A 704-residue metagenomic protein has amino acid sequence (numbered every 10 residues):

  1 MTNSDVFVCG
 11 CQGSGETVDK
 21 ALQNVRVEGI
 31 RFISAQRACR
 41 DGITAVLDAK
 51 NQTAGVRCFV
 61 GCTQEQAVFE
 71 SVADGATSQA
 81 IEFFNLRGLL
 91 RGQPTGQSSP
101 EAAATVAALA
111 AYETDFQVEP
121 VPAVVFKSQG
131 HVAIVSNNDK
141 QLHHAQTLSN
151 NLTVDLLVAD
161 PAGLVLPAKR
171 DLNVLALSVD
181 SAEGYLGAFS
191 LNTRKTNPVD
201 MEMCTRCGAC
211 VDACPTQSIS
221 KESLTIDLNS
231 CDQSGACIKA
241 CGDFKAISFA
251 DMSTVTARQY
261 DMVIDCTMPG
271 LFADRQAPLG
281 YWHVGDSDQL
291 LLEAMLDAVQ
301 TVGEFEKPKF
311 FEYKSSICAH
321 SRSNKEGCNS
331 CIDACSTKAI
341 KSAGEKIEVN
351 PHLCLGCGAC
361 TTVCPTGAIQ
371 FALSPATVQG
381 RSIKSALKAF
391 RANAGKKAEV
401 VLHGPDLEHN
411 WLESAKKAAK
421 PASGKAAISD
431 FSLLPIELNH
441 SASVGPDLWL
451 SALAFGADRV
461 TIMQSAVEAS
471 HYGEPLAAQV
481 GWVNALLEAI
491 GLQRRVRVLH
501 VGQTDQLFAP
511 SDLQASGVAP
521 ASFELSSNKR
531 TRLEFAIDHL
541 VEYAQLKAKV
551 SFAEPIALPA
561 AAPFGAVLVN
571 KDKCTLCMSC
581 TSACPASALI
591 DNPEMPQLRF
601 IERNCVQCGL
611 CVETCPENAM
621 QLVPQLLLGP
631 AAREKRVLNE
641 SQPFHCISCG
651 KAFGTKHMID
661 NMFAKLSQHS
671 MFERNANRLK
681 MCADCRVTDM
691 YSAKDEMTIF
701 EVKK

Functional and structural regions predicted by a protein language model:
T2-A334, K338, K397-E413, A469 (+7 more regions): Ferredoxin-type iron-sulfur electron-transfer modules and their immediate structural context
N3-S4, V8, T366, F371-S432 (+2 more regions): Charged, low-complexity interaction segments
A21-R26, D74-A76, T147-N151, A415-D430 (+2 more regions): Short, solvent-exposed amphipathic alpha-helical segments in soluble enzyme and RNA/protein-processing domains
V60-G61, A343-S385, T461, A466 (+3 more regions): Terminal amphipathic helices with adjacent charged low-complexity linkers/tails
A334-G367, S579, A583-A586, M595-P596 (+2 more regions): Basic (Lys/Arg-enriched) interaction patch that binds polyanionic ligands
V363, Q370-L373, T377, E613 (+2 more regions): Catalytic cores of secreted or luminal carbohydrate-active enzymes
A415, S429-L434, N439, A457-V460 (+2 more regions): Long C-terminal interaction/binding lobes of large macromolecular proteins
